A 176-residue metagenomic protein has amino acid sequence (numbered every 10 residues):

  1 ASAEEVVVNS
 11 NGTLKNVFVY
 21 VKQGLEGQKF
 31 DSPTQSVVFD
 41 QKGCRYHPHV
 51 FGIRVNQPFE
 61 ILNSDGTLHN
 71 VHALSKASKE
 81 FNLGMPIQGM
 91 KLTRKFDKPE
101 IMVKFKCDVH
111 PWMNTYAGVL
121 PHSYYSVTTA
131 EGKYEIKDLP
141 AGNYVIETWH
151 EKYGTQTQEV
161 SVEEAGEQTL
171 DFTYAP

Functional and structural regions predicted by a protein language model:
A1-P176: Extracytoplasmic copper-binding redox domains, predominantly the cupredoxin/blue-copper superfamily
